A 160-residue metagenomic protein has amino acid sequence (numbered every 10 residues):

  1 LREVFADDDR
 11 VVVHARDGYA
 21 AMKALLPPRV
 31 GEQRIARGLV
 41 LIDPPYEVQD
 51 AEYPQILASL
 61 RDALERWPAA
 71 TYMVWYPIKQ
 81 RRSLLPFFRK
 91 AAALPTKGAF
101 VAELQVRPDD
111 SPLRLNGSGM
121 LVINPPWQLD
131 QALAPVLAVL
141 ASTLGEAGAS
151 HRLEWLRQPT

Functional and structural regions predicted by a protein language model:
L1-T160: Class I S-adenosyl-L-methionine-dependent methyltransferase catalytic core
